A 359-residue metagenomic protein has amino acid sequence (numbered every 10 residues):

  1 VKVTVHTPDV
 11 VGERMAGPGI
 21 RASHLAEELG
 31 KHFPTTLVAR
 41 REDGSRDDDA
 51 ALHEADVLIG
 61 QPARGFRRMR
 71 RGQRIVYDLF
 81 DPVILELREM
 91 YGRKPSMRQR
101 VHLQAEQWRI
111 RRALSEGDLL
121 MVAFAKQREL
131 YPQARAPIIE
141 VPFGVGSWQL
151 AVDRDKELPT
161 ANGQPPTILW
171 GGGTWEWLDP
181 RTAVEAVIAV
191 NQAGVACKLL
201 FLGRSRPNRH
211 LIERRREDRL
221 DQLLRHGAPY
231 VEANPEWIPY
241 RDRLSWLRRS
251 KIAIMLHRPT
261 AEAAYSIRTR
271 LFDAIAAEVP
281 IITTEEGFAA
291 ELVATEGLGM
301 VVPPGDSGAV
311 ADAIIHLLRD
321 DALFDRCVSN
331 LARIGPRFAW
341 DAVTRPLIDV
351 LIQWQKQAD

Functional and structural regions predicted by a protein language model:
T4-H6, M121, P159-L178, V184-V187 (+2 more regions): Conserved donor-binding/catalytic core segment of Leloir-type glycosyltransferases
D49, V83, Q99-L120: Membrane-proximal helix-turn-helix segments that form the acceptor-binding/catalytic region of lipid-linked
R71-R93, R100, M121, I139-P142: Active-site proximal beta-strand in glycosyltransferases
I110-I138, S147-Q149: A short, active-site helix/loop in glycosyltransferases that binds the activated sugar's phosphate group
D118, S245-A264, V279: Acidic donor-binding loop of glycosyltransferase active sites
P165, G203-R206, I212-L247: Nucleotide-activated donor-binding/catalytic signature segment of Leloir-type glycosyltransferases, i.e., the conserved
T295-E296, M300-S307, H316-D321: Conserved acidic donor-binding segment of nucleotide-sugar-dependent glycosyltransferases
G305, A322-Q353: A charged, aromatic-enriched C-terminal amphipathic alpha-helix characteristic of glycosyltransferases across folds
